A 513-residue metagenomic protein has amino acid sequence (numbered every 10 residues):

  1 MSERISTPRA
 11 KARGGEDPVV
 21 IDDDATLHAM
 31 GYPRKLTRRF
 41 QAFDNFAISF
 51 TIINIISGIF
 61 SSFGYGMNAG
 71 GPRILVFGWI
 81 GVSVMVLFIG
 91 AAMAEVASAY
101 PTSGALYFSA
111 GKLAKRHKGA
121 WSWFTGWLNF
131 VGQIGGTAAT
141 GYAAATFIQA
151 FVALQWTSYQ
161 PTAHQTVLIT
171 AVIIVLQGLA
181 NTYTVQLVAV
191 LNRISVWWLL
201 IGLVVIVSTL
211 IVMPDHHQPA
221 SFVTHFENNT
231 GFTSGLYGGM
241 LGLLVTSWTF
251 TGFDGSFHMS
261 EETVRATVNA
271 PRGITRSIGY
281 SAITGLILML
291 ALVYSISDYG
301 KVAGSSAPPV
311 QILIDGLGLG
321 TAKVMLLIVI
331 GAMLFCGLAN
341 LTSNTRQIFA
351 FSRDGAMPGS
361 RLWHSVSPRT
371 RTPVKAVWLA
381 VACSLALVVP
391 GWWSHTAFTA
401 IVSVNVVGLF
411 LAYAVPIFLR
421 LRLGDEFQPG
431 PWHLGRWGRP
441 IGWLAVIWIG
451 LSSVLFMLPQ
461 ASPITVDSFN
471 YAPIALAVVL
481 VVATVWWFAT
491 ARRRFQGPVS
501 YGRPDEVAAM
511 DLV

Functional and structural regions predicted by a protein language model:
M1-A42, I417-I441, P459-V513: Terminal cytosolic tails of multi-pass membrane transporters, especially the segment immediately following the final
R9, Y107-K118, G141-L168, G202 (+5 more regions): Helix-loop-helix connectors at the membrane interface of multi-pass transporters/channels
M30-T146, S247, S256, T263 (+3 more regions): Transmembrane helix-boundary motif of multi-pass solute transporters/channels
G31, V76, Q155-Q165, I194-K323: Helix-loop-helix junctions that connect adjacent transmembrane segments in multi-pass membrane transporters
S62, L87-I174, L179-T182, I330-Q347 (+3 more regions): Hydrophobic transmembrane alpha-helices that form the core helical bundles of multi-pass secondary transporters
Y65-V76, A143, V152-H164, V185-V196 (+5 more regions): Transmembrane helix-loop boundary segments of multi-pass membrane transporters
F108-K115, A150-Q155, E227-N229, G273-N340 (+1 more regions): TM-loop-TM module centered on a large, flexible mid-protein loop between adjacent transmembrane helices in multi-pass
Q165-A220, T251, I274-I278, V402-V415 (+4 more regions): Membrane-interface loop-to-helix entry segments
